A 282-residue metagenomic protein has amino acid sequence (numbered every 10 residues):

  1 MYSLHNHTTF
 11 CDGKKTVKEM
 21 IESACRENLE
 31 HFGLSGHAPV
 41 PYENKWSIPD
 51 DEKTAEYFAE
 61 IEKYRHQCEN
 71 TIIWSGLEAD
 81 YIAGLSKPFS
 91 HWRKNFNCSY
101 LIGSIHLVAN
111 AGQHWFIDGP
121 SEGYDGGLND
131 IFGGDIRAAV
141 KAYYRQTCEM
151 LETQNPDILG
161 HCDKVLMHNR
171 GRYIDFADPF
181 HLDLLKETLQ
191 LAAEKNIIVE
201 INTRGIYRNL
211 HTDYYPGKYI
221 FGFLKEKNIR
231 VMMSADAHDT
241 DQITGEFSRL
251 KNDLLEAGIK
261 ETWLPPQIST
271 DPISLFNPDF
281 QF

Functional and structural regions predicted by a protein language model:
M1-A83, P88, R93-N95, S99 (+7 more regions): An N-terminally biased module of ancient metal coordination in phosphate/nucleic-acid-related enzymes
H5, A24, L101, H161 (+3 more regions): Conserved, mostly hydrophobic/aromatic
E19, R145, E187, Y219 (+1 more regions): Short Gly/charged-rich anion-binding patches and loops
F32-L34, L101, L159, V199 (+1 more regions): Hydrophobic residues within beta-strands of alpha/beta enzymes
S35, S104, C162, N202 (+1 more regions): Conserved residues at the C-terminal ends of beta-strands
K53-E194, D279-F282: Extended substrate/RNA-proximal surfaces in nucleic-acid metabolism proteins
P179-I243, D253: Active-site-adjacent C-terminal substructures of enzyme catalytic domains
L255-K260, S269-F282: C-terminal regulatory/interaction regions
